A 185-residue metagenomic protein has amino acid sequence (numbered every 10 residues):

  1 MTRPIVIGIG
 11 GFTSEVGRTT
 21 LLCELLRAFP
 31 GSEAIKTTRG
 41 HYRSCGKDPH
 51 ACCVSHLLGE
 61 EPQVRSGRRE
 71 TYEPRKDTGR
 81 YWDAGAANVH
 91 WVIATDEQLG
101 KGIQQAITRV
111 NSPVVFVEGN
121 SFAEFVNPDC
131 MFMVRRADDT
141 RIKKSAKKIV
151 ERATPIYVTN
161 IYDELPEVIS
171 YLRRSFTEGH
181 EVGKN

Functional and structural regions predicted by a protein language model:
M1-P4: Phosphate-binding P-loop
I7-L25: Glycine-rich phosphate-binding P-loop
G8, E33-I35, F132-M133: Conserved beta-strand elements of the Class I
G10-F12, I93-D96, R135-A137, T159-I161: Structural motif
L26-A94: N-terminal phosphate/diphosphate-binding loop that engages ATP/GTP or pyrophosphate donors across diverse enzyme folds
Y72-E73, Q98, R141: Short secondary-structure boundary/capping elements
A87-V115: Internal catalytic-core helix/loop-beta-alpha segment that presents or stabilizes conserved functional determinants
Q105-V114, G119-N185: Conserved catalytic-core segment of NTP-binding enzymes
